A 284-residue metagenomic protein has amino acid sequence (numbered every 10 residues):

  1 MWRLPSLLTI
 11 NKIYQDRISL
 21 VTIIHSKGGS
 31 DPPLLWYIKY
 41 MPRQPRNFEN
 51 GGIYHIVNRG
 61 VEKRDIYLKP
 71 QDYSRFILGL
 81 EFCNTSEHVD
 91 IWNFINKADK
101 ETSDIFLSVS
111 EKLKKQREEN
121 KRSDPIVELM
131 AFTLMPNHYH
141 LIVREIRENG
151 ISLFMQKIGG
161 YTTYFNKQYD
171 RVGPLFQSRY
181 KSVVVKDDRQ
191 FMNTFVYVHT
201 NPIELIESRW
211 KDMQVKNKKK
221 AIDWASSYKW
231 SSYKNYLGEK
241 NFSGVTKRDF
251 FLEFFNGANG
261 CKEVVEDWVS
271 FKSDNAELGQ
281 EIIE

Functional and structural regions predicted by a protein language model:
M1-V245, F250-E284: Short catalytic/metal-binding and nucleic-acid-binding patches
